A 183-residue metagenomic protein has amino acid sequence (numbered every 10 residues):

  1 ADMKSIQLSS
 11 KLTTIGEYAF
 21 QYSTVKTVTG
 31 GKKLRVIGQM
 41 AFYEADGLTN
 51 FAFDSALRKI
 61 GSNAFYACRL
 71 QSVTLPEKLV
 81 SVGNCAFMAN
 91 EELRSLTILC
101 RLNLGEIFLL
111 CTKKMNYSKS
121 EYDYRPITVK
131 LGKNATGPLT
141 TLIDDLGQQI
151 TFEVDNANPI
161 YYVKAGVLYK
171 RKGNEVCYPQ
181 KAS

Functional and structural regions predicted by a protein language model:
A1-T14, S23-V36, D46-K59, C68-S81 (+3 more regions): Structural signature of tandem-repeat unit edges
G16-A19, G38-A41, G61-A64, G83-A86 (+1 more regions): Consensus positions within tandem repeat domains that build extended binding/scaffold surfaces
